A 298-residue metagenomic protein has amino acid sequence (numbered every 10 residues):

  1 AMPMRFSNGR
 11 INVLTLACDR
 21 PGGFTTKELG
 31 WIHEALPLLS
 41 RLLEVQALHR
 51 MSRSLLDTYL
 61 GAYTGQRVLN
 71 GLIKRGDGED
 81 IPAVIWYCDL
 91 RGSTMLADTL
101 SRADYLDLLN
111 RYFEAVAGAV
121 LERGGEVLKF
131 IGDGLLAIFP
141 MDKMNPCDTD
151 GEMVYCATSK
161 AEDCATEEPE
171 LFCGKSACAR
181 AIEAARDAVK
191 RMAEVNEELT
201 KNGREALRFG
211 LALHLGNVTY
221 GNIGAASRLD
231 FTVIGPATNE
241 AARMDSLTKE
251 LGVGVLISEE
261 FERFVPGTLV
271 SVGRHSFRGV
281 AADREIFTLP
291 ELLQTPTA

Functional and structural regions predicted by a protein language model:
A1, I11-V13, A17-H33, V233: Regulatory loop-to-helix N-cap segments in sensory/regulatory domains that couple ligand/signal detection
M4-L14, A282-D283: Short hydrophobic/glycine-rich mini-motifs in sensory/regulatory modules that couple input to downstream signaling
T26-D80, A165: Regulatory cytosolic signal-relay segments
G78-L90, L96, L207: Active-site-proximal structural segments of metal-dependent nucleotidyl cyclase/transferase enzymes
C88-A103, V120, F139-N145, N217-A225: Active-site loop/short helix in cyclic nucleotide turnover domains
N110-G125, M141-L211, P236-K249: Alpha-helical scaffold within the catalytic cores of cyclic-nucleotide enzymes
V127-F130: A short pre-motif secondary-structure segment
V218, A241, L247-A298: Cytosolic regulatory/linker segments at or just downstream of nucleotide-handling modules in signal-transduction
